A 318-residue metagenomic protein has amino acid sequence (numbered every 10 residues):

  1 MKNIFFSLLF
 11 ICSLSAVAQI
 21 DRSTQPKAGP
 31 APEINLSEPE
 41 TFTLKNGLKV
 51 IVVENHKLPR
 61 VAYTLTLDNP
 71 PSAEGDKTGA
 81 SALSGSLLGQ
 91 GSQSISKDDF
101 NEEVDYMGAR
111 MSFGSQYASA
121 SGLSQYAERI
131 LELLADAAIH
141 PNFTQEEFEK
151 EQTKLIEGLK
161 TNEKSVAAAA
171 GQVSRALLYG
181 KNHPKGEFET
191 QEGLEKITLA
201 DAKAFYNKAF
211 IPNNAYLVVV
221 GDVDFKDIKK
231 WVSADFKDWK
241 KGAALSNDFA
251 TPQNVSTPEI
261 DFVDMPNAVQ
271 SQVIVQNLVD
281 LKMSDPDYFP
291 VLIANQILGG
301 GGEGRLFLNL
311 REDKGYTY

Functional and structural regions predicted by a protein language model:
M1-D21: Bacterial Sec-dependent N-terminal signal peptides
Q19-D21, D99-A244, K314, Y318: Charge-rich, well-structured scaffold segments of protease-associated domains
I20-K27, Y216-L281: An aromatic/glycine/proline-enriched structural segment found at the starts of mature extracellular/organellar domains
A28, P32-T64: Mature N-terminal segment immediately following signal peptide/propeptide cleavage in secreted/periplasmic
F42-L44, H56-K57, A80-S81, R110-F113 (+4 more regions): Short, flexible turn/loop "capping" segments at secondary-structure junctions
K45, K49, N55-K57, T66-S72 (+12 more regions): Solvent-exposed coil/turn segments that connect beta secondary-structure elements in extracytoplasmic/periplasmic
G47, L65, A82, L134 (+6 more regions): Divalent metal-coordination and catalytic microenvironments
A62-S124, G186-F188, G301-Y316: M16/MPP (pitrilysin/insulinase) zinc-metallopeptidase core fold and M16-derived inactive scaffolds
